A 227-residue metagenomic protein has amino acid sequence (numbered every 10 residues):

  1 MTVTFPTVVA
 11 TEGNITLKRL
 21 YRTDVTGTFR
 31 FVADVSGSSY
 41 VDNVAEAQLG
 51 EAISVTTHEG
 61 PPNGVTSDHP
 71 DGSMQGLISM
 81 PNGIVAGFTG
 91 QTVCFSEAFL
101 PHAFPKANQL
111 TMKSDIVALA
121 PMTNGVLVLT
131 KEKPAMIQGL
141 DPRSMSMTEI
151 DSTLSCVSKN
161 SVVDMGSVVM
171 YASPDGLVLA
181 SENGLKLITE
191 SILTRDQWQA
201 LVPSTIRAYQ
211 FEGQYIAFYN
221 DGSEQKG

Functional and structural regions predicted by a protein language model:
M1-G83, T89-G90, P101-P105: Disordered, low-complexity "stalk" and linker segments at domain junctions of extracellular and cell-surface proteins
T7-V9, V65-G72, Q109-S114, A118 (+2 more regions): Surface-exposed ligand/attachment interfaces on beta-rich extracellular proteins
Y21-T26, F88, C94-F99, I137-G139 (+1 more regions): Predominantly extracellular/luminal cell-surface or secreted proteins
V41, A86-G87, C94-N108, V128-L129 (+1 more regions): A structural signal for short, well-ordered beta-strand segments and their strand-loop junctions that often border
N63-S67, A103-L110, S146-S152, T194: A short beta-strand motif characteristic of beta-propeller blades
I84-A86, G90-Q91, S191, S204: Extended non-catalytic interaction/regulatory regions in multidomain proteins
K113-G227: Beta-sheet-dominated scaffold domains
